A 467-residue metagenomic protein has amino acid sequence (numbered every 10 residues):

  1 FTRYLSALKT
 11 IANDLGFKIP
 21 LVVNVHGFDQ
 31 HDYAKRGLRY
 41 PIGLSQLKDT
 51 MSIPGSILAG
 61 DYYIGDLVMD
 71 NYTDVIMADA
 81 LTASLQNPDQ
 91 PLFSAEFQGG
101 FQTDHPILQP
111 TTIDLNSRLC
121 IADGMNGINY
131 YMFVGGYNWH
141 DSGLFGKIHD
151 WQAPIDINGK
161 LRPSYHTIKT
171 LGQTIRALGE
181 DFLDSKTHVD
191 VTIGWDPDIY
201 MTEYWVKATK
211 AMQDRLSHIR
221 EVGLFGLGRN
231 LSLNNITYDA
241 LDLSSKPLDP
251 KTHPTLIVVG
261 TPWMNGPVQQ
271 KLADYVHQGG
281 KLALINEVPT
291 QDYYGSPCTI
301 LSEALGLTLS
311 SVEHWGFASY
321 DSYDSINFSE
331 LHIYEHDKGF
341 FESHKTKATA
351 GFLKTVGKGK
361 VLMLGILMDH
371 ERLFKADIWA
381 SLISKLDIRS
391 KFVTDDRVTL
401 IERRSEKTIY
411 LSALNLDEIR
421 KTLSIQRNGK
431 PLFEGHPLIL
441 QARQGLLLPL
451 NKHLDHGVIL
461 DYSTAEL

Functional and structural regions predicted by a protein language model:
F1-Q30, I76, A83-L467: Carbohydrate-binding surfaces of carbohydrate-active enzymes
D32-H105, N116: Glycoside hydrolase catalytic-domain groove-lining segments
